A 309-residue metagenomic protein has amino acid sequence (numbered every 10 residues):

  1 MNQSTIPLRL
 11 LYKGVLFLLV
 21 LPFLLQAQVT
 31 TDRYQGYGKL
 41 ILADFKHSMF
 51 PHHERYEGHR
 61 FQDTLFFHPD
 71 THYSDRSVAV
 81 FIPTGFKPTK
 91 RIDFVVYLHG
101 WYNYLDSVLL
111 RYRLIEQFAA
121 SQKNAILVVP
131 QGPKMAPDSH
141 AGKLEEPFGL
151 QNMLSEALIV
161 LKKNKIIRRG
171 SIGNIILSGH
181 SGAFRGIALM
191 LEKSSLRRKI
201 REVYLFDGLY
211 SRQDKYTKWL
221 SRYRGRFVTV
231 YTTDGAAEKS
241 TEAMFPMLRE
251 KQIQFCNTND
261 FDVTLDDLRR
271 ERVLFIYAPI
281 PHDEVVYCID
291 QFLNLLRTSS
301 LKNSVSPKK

Functional and structural regions predicted by a protein language model:
Q3-V15: Bacterial N-terminal signal peptides that target proteins for export
G14-P22: Bacterial N-terminal signal peptides
A27-D93, C256-F261, S304-K308: A domain-start/cap signature at the N-terminus of enzymes
R91-F94, L98-L158: Active-site machinery of serine-nucleophile hydrolases
F94-L98, I126-P130, N174-S178, E202-F206 (+2 more regions): Structural recognition of the beta-strand scaffold that forms the well-ordered cores of secreted hydrolase catalytic
G142-G182: Gly/Ser-rich "nucleophile elbow"/oxyanion-hole loop immediately N-terminal to the catalytic nucleophile in hydrolases
G173-Y216, S221-R222: Primarily recognizes the serine-hydrolase "nucleophile elbow" in alpha/beta-hydrolase and SGNH/GDSL folds
V230-K309: C-terminal catalytic histidine-bearing segment of alpha/beta-hydrolase fold enzymes
